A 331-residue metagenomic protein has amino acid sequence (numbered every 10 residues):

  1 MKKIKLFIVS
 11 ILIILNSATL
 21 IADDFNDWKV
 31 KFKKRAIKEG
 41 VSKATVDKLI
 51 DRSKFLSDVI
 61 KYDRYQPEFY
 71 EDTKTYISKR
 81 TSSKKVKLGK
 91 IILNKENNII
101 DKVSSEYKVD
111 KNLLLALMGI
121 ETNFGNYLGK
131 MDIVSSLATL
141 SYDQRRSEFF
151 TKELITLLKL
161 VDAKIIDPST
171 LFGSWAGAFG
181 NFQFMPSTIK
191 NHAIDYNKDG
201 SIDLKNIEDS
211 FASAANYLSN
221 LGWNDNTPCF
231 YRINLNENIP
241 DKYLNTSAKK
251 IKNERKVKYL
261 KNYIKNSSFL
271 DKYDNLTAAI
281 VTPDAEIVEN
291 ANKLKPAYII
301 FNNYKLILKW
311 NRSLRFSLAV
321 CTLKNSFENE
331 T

Functional and structural regions predicted by a protein language model:
K2-A22: Classical Sec-dependent N-terminal signal peptides that target proteins to the secretory pathway
D23-S104: An acidic, Gly/Ser/Thr/Pro-rich helix-cap/linker signature
A36, S78-A215, S219: Acidic/His-rich structured neighborhood in mature extracellular/periplasmic domains
G40-I50, S169, Y196-L204, N226-T227: Short, surface-exposed acidic
V46-E68, M118-T122, D132-S135, R232-P240: Acidic helix-start/capping segments at beta-turn-to-alpha-helix junctions
P168, Y196-D199, N220-C229, I287-N290 (+1 more regions): Substrate-binding/catalytic groove segments of enzymes that remodel or degrade extracellular structural polymers
S201-I251: Ligand-binding pocket segment of bilobal, Venus flytrap-like solute-binding proteins
N236-T331: C-terminal soluble interaction/assembly domains
